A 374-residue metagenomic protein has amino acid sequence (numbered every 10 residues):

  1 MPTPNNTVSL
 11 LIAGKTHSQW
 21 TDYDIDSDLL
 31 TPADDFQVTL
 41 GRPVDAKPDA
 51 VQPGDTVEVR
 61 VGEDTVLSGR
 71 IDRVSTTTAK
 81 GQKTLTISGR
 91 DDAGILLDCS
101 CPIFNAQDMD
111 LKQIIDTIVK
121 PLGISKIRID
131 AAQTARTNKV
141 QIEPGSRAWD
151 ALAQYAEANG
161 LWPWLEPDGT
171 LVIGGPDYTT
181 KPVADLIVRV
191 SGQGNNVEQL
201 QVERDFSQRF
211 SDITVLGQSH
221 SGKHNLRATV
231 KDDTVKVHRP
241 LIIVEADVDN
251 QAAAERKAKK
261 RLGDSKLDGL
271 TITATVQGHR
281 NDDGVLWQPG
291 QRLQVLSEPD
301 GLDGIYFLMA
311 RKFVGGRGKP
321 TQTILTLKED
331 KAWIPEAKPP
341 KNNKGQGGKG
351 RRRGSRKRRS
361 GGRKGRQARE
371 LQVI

Functional and structural regions predicted by a protein language model:
M1-S100, A158, Q193-V202: Assembly/oligomerization scaffold segments
P2-T3, S75, Q82-A93, R128-S207 (+1 more regions): Short beta-strand-centered interaction patches in the first periplasmic/extracellular domains of large envelope
G14, F36-V38, I71, G89 (+5 more regions): Amphipathic, non-transmembrane alpha-helical segments in extracytoplasmic/periplasmic proteins
S18, Y23-A50, N195-I374: An acidic/polar, Gly/Ser/Thr-rich interaction patch typically located in mid-to-C-terminal regions of proteins
Q37-T39, E58, R70-D72, T86-R90 (+5 more regions): Soluble periplasmic/extracytoplasmic beta-strand elements of cell-envelope proteins
G62, I71, D168, P176 (+1 more regions): Surface loops and adjacent helix of pleckstrin homology
D72-K80, D177-Y178, Y306-R317: Short, compositionally biased
D98-P102, A135-R136: Bateman (tandem CBS) regulatory domains
